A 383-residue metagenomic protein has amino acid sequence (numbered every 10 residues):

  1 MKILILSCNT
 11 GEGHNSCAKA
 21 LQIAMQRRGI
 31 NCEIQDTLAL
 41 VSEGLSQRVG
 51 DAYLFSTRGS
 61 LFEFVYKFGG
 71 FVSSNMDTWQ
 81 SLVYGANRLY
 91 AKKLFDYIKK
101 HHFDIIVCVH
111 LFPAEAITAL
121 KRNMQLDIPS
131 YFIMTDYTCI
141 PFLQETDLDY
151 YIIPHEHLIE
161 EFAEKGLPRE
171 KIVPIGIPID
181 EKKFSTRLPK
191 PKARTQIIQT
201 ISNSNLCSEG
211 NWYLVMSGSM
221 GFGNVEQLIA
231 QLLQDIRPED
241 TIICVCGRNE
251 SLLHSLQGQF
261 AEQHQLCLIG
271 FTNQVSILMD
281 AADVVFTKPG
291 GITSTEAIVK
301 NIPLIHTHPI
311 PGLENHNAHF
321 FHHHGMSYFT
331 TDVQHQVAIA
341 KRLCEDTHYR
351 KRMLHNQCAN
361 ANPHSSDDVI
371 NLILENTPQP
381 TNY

Functional and structural regions predicted by a protein language model:
E12, C17, F71-L167, K171-I175 (+1 more regions): Active-site and donor-binding regions of nucleotide-sugar-utilizing enzymes
A20-K100: Conserved N-terminal ligand/cofactor-binding loop architecture of enzyme catalytic domains
D149-N211, S217-S219, R248-N249: A nucleotide-sugar donor-handling region in carbohydrate enzymes
S204-A281: Donor-nucleotide binding loops and adjacent catalytic segments primarily of GT-B fold Leloir glycosyltransferases
D280-G290: Acidic donor-binding loop of glycosyltransferase active sites
H323-G325, T331-Y349: C-terminal "capping" alpha-helix adjacent to the active site of nucleotide-linked donor transferases in cell-envelope
Y349-P363: A short, well-ordered alpha-helix in the C-terminal region of glycosyltransferases
N362-Y383: C-terminal alpha-helical cap of glycosyltransferases
